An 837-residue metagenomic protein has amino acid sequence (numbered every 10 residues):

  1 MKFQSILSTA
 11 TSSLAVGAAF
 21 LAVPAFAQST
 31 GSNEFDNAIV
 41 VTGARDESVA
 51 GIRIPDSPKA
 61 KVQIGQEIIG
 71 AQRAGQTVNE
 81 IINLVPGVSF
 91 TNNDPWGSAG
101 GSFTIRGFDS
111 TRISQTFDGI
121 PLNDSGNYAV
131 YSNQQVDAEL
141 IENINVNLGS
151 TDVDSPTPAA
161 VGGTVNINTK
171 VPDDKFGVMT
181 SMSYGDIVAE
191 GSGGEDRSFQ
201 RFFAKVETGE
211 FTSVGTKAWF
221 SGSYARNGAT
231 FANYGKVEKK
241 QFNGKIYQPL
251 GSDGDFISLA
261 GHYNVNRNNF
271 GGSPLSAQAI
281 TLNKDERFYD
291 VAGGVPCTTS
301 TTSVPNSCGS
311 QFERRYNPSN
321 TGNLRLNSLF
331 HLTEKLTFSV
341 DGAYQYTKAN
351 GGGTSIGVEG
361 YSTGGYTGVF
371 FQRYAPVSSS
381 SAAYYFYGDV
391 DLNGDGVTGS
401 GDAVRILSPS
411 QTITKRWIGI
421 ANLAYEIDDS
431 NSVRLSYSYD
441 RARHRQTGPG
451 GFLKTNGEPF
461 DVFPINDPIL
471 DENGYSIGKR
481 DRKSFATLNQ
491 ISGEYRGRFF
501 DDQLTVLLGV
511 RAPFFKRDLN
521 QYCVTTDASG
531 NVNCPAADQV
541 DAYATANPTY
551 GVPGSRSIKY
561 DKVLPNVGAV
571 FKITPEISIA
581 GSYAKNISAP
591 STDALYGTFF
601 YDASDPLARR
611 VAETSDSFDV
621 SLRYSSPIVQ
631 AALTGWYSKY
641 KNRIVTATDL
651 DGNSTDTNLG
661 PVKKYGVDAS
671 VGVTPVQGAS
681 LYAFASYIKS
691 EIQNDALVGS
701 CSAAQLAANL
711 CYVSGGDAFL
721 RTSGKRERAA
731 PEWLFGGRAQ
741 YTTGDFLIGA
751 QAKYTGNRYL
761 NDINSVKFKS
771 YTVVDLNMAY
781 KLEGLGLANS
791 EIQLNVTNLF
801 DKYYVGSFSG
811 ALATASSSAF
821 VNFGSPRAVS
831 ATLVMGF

Functional and structural regions predicted by a protein language model:
Q28, E207, V567, G581 (+2 more regions): Conserved C-terminal beta-signal and adjacent last beta-strands/turns of outer-membrane beta-barrel proteins
R53, N79-P121: Extracytoplasmic beta-strand/coil segments of soluble accessory domains associated with Gram-negative outer-membrane
K61, S102-S150, W219: Periplasmic plug
Q135-S181: A beta-strand signature from Gram-negative outer-membrane beta-barrel systems, especially the internal plug domain
G177-M179, S183, G191-S273, A277-L282 (+7 more regions): Transmembrane beta-barrel wall of Gram-negative outer-membrane proteins
F242-R325, Q345-Y346, N350-T412, E458-R480 (+1 more regions): Acidic/polar loop-and-plug regions of large Gram-negative outer-membrane beta-barrel proteins
T412-R416, I420-G451, T455-V462, N466-I469 (+4 more regions): Structural signature of Gram-negative outer-membrane beta-barrels, strongest in the C-terminal barrel of TonB-dependent
D429, D501, Q630, G635-Y640 (+3 more regions): Gram-negative outer-membrane beta-barrel transporters
